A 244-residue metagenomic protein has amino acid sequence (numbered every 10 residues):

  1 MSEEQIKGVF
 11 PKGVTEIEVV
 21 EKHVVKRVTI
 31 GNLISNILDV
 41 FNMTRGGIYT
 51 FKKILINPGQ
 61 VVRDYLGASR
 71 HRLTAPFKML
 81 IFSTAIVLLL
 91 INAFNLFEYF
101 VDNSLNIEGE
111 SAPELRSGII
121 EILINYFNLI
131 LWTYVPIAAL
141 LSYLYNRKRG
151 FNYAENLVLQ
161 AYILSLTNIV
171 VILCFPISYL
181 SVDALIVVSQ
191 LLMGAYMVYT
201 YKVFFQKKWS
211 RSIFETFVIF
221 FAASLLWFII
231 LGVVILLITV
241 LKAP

Functional and structural regions predicted by a protein language model:
M1-P244: Membrane-proximal intrinsically disordered regions of secretory-pathway and membrane-system proteins
